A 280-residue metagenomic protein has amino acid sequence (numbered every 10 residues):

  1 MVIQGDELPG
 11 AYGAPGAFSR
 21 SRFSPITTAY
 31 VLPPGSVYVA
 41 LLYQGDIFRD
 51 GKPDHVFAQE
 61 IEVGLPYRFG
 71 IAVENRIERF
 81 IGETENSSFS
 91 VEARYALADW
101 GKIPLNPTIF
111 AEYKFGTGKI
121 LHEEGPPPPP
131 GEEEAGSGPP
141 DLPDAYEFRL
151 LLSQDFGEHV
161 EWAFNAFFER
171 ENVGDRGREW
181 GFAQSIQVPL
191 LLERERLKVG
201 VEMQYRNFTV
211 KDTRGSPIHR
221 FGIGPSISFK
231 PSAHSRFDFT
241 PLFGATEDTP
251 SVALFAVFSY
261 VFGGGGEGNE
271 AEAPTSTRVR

Functional and structural regions predicted by a protein language model:
M1-R280: Transmembrane beta-barrel domains of Gram-negative outer membranes and organellar outer membranes
